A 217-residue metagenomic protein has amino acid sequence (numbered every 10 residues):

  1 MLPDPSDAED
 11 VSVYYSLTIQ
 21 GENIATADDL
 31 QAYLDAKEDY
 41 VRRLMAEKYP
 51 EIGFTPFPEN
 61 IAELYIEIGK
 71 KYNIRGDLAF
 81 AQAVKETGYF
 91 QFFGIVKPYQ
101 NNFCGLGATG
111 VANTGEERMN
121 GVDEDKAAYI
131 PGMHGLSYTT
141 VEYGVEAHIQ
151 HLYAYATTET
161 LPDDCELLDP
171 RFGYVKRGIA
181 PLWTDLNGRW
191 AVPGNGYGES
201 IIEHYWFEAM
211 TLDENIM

Functional and structural regions predicted by a protein language model:
L2-M217: Catalytic cores of secreted/periplasmic lytic hydrolases that degrade extracellular macromolecules
